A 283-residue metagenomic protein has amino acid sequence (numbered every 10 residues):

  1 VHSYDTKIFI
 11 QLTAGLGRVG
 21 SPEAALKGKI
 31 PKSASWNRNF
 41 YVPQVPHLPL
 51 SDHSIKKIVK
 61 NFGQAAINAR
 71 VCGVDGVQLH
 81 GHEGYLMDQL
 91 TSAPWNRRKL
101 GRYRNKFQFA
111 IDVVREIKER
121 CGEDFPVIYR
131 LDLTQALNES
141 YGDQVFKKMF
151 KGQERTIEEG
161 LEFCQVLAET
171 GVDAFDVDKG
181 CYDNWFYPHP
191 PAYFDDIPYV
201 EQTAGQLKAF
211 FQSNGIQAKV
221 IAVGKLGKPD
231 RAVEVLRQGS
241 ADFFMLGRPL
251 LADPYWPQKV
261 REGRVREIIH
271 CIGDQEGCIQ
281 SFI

Functional and structural regions predicted by a protein language model:
V1-I283: Flavin-dependent oxidoreductase catalytic cores
